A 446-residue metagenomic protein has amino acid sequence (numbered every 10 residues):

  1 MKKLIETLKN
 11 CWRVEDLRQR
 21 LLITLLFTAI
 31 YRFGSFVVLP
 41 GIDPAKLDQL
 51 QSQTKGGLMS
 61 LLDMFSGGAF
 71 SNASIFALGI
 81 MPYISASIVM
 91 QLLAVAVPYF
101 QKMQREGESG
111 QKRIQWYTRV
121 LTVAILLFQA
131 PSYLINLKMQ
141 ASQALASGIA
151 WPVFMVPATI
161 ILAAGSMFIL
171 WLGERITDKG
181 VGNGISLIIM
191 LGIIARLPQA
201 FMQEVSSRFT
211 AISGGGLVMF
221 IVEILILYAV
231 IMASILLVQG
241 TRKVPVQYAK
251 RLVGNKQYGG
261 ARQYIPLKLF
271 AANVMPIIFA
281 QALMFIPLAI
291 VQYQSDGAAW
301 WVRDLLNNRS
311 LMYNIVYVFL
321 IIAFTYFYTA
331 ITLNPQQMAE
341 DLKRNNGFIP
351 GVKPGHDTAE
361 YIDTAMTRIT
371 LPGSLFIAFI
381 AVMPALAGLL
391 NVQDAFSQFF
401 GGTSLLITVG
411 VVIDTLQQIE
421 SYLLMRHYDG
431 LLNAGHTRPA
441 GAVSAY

Functional and structural regions predicted by a protein language model:
M1-Q104, S109-Y446: N-terminal cationic and glycine-rich segments that engage phosphates or anionic surfaces
